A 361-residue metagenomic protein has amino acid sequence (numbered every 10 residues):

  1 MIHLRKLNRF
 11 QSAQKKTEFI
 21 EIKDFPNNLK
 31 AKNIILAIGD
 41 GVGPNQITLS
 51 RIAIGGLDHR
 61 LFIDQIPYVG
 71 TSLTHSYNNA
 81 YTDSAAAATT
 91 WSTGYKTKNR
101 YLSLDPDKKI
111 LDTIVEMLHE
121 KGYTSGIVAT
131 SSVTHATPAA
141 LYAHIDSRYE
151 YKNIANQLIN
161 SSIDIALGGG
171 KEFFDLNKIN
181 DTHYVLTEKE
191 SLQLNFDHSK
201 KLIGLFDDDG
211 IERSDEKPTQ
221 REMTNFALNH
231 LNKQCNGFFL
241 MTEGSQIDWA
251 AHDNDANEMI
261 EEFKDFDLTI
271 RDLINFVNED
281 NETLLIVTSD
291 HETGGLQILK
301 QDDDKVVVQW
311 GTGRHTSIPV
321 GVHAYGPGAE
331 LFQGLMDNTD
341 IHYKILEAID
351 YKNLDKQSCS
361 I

Functional and structural regions predicted by a protein language model:
M1-D175, N180-L194, K200, E292-I361: N-terminal catalytic scaffold of extracellular/periplasmic and nuclease hydrolases that process anionic headgroups
L36, L167, L202-F206, F239-E243 (+1 more regions): Structural motif
P44, K264-D303: Metal-dependent active-site segment of extracytoplasmic phospho-/sulfohydrolases and closely related
G94-N99, K201-R213, D248-N254, H323-P327: Gly-rich Lys/Arg/Thr-decorated short loops/hinges at beta-loop-alpha junctions or inter-strand turns that position
A136-Y142, G210-I211, A227-L228, K233-D272: Active-site His/acidic residue clusters
S147, E216-T224, E262-F266, N338-I341: Phosphate/oxyanion-binding active-site loops and adjacent basic polyanion-contact surfaces
T187-E188, K217-N232: A Trp-anchored, charged/polar loop motif used as the substrate-binding/catalytic surface of acyl/ester-handling
D207, T242-Q246, A251-D253, F263 (+3 more regions): Active-site proximal loops enriched in glycine and acidic residues that flank catalytic Cys/His/Asp and coordinate
